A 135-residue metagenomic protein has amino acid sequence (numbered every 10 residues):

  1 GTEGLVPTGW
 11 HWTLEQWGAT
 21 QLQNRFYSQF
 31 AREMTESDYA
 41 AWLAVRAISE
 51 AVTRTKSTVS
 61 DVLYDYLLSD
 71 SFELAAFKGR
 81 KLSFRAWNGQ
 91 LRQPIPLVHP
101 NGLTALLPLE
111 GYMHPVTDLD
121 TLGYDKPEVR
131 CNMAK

Functional and structural regions predicted by a protein language model:
G1-K135: Extracytosolic ligand-binding ectodomains
